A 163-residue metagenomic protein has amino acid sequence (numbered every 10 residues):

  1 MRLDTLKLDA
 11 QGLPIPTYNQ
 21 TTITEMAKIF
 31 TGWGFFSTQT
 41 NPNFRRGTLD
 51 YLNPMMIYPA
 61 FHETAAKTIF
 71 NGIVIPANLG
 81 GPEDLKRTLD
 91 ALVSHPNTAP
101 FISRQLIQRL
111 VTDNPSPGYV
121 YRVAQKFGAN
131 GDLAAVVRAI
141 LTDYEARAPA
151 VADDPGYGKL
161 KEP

Functional and structural regions predicted by a protein language model:
M1-S103, I107-P163: His/Asp/Glu-rich metal/cofactor-coordinating catalytic motifs and the adjacent surface-exposed loops that frame enzyme
